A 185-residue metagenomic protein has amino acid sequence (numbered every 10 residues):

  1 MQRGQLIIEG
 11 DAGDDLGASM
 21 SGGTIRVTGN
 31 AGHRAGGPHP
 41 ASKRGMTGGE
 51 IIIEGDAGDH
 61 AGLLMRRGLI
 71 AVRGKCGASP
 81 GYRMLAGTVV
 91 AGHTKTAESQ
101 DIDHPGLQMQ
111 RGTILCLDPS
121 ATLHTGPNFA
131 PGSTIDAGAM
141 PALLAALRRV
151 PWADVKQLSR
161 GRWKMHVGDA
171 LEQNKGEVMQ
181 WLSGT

Functional and structural regions predicted by a protein language model:
M1-Q2, I7: Active-site cofactor/substrate anionic-group-binding motifs, chiefly glycine- and Lys/Arg-rich phosphate-binding loops
Q2, G13, M20-S21, M65 (+1 more regions): Tandem repeat scaffolds
L6, I25, I51: Short beta-strand element of Class I
I8-D11, R26-N30: Hydrophobic alpha-helical segments and helix pairs
D14-D15, S79: Short beta-strands and strand-coil junctions in structured, solvent-facing domains, enriched
D15-L16, G29-A35: Intrinsically disordered, low-complexity linker/loop segments enriched in Gly/Pro and charged/polar residues
T28, G32, A41-E54, G58-L64 (+3 more regions): Intrinsically disordered, low-complexity terminal regions
